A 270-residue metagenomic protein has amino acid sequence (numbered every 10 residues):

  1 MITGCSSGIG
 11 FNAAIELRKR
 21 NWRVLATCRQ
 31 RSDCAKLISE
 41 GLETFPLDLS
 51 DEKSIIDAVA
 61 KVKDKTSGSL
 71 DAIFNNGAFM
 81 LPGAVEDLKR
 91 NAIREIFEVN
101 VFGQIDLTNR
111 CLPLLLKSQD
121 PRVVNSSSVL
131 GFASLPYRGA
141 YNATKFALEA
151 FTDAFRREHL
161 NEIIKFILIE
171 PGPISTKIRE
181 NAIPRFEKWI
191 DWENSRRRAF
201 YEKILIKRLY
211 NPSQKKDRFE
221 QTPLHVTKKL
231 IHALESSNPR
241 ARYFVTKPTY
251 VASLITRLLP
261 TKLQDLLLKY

Functional and structural regions predicted by a protein language model:
S6-S7: Conserved glycine-rich cofactor-binding loop
L47-D57, R90: The beta1-alpha1 cofactor-binding region of Rossmann-like NAD(H)/NADP(H)-dependent oxidoreductases
N76-L81: Conserved NAD(P)H cofactor-binding loop of Rossmann-fold oxidoreductase domains
A84-V85, K89-R94: Substrate-binding pocket helix/loop in short-chain dehydrogenase/reductase
T108, T144-A147: Active-site helix of classical SDR
S128: Residue(s) in the substrate-gating loop at a strand-loop-helix junction that position the organic substrate next
N161-P239: SDR active-site lid
